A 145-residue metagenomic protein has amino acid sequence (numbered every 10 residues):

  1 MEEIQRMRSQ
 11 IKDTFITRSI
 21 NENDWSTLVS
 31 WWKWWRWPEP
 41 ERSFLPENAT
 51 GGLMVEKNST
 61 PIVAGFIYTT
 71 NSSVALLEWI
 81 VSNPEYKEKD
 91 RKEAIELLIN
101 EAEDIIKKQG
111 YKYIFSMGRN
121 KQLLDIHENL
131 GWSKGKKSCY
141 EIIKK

Functional and structural regions predicted by a protein language model:
E2-E41: Short amphipathic alpha-helix that is part of the acyltransferase structural core
E47-G65: Conserved beta-hairpin
V55, I67-T69, S82: GNAT/GCN5-related N-acetyltransferase fold signature
T60-T69, V74-E78: Conserved beta-strand in the GNAT
S73-D90, Y140: Conserved acetyl-CoA binding element of GNAT-fold acetyltransferases
E88-D104: Conserved acetyl-CoA-binding loop-helix of GNAT-fold acetyltransferases
I114-D125: Conserved beta-strand-loop-alpha-helix junction that forms the acyl-donor binding cleft
S133-K145: Conserved catalytic-core motifs of GNAT/GCN5-like acyltransferases
